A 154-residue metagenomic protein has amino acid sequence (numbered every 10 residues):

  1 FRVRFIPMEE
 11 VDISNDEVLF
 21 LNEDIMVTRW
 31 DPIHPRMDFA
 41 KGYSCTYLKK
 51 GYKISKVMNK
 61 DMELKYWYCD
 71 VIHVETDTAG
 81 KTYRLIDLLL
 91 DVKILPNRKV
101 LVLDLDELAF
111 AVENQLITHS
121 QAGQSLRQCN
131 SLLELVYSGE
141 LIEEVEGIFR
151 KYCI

Functional and structural regions predicted by a protein language model:
F1-K41: Charge-rich, low-complexity N-terminal segments
E17-V18, S44, L89-K93: Short, surface-exposed charged micro-motifs
W30-G80: The feature represents the first ordered module of a protein
I54-K56, T82, I86-L88, G123 (+1 more regions): Extended soluble regions of mature proteins
D61-Q115: Conserved, surface-exposed functional patches that form binding/active-site neighborhoods
E107-S131: Short, surface-exposed, low-complexity cationic segments
S125-I154: Charged phosphate-binding loop/patch that engages nucleotide di/tri-phosphates or the phosphate backbone of nucleic
